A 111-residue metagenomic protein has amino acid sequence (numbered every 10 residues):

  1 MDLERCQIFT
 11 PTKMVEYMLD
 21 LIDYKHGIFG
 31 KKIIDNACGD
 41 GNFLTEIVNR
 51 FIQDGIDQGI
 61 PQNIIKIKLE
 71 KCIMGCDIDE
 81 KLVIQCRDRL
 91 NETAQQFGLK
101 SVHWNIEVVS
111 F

Functional and structural regions predicted by a protein language model:
M1-F111: SAM-dependent methyltransferase catalytic region
